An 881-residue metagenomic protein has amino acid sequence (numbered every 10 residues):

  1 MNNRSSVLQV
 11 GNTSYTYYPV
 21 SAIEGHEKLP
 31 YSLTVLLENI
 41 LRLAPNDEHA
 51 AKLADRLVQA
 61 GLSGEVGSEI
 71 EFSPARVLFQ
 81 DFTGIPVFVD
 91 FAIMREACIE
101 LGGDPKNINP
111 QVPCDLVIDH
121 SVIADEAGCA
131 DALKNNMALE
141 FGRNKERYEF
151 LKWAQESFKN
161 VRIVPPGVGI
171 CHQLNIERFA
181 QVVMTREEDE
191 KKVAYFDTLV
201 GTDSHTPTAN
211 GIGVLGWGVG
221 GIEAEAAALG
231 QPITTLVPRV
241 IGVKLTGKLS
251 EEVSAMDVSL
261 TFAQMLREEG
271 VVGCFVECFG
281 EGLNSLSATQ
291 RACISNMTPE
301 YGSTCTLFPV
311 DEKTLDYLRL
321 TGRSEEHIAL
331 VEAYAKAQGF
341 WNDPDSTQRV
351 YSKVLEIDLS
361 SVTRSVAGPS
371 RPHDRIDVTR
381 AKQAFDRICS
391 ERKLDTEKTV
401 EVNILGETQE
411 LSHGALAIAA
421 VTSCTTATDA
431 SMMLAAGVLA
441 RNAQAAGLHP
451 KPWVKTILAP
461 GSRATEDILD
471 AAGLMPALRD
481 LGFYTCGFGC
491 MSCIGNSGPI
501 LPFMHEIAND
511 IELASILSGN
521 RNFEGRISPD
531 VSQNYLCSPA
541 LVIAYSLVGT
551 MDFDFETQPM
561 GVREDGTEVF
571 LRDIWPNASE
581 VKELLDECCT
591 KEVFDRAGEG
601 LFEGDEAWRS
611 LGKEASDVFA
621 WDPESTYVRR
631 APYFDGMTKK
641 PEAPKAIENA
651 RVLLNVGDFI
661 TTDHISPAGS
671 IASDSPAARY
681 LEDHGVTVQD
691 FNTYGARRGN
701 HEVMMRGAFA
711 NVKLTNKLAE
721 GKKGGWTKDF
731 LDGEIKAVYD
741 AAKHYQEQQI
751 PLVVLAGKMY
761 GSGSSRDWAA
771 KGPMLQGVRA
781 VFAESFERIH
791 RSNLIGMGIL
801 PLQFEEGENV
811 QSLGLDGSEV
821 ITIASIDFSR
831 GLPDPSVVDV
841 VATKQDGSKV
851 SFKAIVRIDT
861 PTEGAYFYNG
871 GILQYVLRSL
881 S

Functional and structural regions predicted by a protein language model:
M1-R76, V87, D115, E614-S616 (+2 more regions): Acidic/polar, glycine-rich intrinsically disordered N-terminal extensions of enzymes
P45-K248, A255-L260, R364-A367, R375 (+13 more regions): Long, structured ligand/cofactor-binding scaffold of large enzymes
S73, F91-E146, E277-L394, T557-A620 (+4 more regions): Terminal amphipathic helices with adjacent charged low-complexity linkers/tails
E188-A335, W341, M432, A440-P452 (+4 more regions): Mobile "lid/hinge" segments at catalytic clefts and subdomain interfaces of large enzymes
F279-L286, N520, K743, E747-E787: Extracellular/luminal Protease-associated
R563-A578, R791-Y866: Acidic, glycine-rich flexible loop/linker segments
E614-D690: Segments forming glycine/polar-rich beta-alpha architectures that bind adenosine-containing cofactors
